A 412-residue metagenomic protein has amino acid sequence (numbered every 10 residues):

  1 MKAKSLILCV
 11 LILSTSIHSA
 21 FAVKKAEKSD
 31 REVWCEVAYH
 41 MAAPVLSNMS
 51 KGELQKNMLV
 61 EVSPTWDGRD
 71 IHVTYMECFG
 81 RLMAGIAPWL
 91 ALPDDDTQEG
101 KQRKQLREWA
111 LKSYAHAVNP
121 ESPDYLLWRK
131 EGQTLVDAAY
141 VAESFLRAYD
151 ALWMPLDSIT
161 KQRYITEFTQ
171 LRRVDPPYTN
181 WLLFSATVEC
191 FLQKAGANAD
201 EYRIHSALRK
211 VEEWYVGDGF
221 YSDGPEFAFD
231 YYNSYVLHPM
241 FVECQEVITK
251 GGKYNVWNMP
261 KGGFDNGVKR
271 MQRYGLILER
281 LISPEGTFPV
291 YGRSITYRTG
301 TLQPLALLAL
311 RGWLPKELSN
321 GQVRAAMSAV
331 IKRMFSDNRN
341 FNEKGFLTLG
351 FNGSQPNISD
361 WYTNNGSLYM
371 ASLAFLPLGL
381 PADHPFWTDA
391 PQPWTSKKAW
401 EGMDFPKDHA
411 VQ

Functional and structural regions predicted by a protein language model:
M1-K25: Bacterial Sec-dependent N-terminal signal peptides
V23, S47-D70, V118-P123, V330-Q412: CBM-like carbohydrate-recognition segments
V23-E77, A84, P88, E108-S113: Low-complexity, Ser/Thr/Pro/Gly-enriched N-terminal "stalk/linker" regions
Y75, I86-W89, R103-V256, P260-M271 (+2 more regions): Aromatic-lined, polymer-binding surfaces characteristic of secreted/periplasmic polysaccharide-degrading enzymes
Q98-E99: Long, charge-dense tracts
G262, N266-D360, D389-A399: Non-catalytic carbohydrate-binding regions of carbohydrate-active enzymes
